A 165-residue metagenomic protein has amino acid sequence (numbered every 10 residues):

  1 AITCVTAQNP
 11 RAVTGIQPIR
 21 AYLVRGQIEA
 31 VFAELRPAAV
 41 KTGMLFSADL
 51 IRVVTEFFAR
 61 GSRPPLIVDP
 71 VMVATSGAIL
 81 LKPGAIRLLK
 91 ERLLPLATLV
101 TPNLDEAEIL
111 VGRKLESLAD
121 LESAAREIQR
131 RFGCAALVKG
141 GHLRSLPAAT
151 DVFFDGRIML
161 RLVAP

Functional and structural regions predicted by a protein language model:
A1-T75, I79: Conserved N-terminal subdomain of the carbohydrate kinase-like
M72, I158-M159: Active-site/binding-pocket entry motifs
P83-I158: Conserved phosphate/ATP/ADP-binding segment of small-molecule kinases
L160-P165: Short pre-catalytic strand/loop immediately N-terminal to key active-site residues, enriched for Gly-Thr
